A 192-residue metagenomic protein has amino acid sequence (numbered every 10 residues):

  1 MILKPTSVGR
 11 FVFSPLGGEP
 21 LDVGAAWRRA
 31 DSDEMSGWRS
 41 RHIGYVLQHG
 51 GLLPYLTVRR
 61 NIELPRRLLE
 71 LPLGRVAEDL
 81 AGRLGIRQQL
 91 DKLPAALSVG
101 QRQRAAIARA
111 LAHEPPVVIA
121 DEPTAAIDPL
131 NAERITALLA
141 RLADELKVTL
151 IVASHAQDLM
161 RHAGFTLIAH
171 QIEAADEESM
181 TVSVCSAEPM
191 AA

Functional and structural regions predicted by a protein language model:
G18-G44: ABC ATPase NBD coupling module
G74-Q89: Conserved ABC ATPase "signature" region
L93-L97, Q101-Q103: Conserved ABC ATPase signature
I107: Hydrophobic anchor residue at the start of the ABC signature
A112-P116: A short, proline-enriched helix->beta-strand linker immediately N-terminal to the Walker B motif in ABC-type P-loop
V118-D121: Catalytic Walker B motif of ABC-type/P-loop ATPase nucleotide-binding domains
P129-N131: Helix N-cap at the start of a conserved alpha-helix in ABC-type nucleotide-binding domains
